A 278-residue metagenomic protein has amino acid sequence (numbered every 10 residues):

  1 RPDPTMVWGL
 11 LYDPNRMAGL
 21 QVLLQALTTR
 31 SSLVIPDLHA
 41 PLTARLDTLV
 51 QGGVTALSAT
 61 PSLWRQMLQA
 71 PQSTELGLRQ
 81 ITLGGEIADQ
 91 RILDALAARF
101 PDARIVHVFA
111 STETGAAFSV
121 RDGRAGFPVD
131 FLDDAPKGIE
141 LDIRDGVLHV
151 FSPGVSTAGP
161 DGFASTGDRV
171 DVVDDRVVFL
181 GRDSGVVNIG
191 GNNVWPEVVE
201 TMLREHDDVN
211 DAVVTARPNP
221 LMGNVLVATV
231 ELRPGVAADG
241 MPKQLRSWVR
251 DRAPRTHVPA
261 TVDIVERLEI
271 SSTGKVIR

Functional and structural regions predicted by a protein language model:
R1-Q66, Q80, V106: AMP-binding/adenylate-forming
V34-P36, V106, D142, V262-V265: General small-molecule cofactor/ligand-binding pocket signal
A56, L68-F127, E140: Gly/Ser/Thr-rich phosphate-binding loop
L57, D161-H257, E269: AMP-binding/adenylate-forming catalytic core of the ANL superfamily
S62, E86-I87, G154: Alpha-helix/helix-capping structural signal
V106-E113, D130-A135, T215-R217, D263: Beta-strand->loop->alpha-helix junctions that form or flank phosphate-binding loops in nucleotide-handling enzymes
E140-F163, R169-V170, R176: AMP-binding/adenylate-forming core of the ANL superfamily
A253, P259, V265-R278: Flexible lysine-rich "adenylation lid" loop at the C-terminal edge of ANL adenylation domains
